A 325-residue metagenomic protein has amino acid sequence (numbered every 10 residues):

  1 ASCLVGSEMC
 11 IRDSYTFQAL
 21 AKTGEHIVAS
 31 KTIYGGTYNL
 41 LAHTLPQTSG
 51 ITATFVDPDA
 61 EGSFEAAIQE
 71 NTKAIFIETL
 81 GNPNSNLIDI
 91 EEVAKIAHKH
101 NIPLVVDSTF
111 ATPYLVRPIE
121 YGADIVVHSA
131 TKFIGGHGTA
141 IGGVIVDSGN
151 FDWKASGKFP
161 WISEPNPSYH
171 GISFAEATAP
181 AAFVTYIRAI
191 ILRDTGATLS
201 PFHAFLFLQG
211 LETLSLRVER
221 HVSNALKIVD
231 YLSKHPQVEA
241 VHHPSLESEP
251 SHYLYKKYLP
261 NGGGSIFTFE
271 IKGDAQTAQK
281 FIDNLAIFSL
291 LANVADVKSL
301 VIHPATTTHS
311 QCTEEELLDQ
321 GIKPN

Functional and structural regions predicted by a protein language model:
A1-G6, I11: Single conserved hydrophobic/aromatic residue that forms the stacking wall/gate of nucleotide- or nucleobase-binding
M9, N39-E92: PLP-dependent aminotransferase-class I/II
R12, I27, I75-E78, V93 (+5 more regions): Buried hydrophobic positions in well-ordered alpha/beta secondary-structure cores of metabolic enzymes
A19-T37, D57: Conserved PLP-anchoring active-site segment centered on the Schiff-base-forming lysine
T23-G24, G35, A42-H43, E70 (+4 more regions): PLP-dependent enzyme catalytic core of the Aspartate aminotransferase-like
V28, T54, V105, V126-H128 (+1 more regions): Structural detector of well-ordered beta-strand residues that form the stable sheet scaffold of enzyme domains
Q69, A74, L87-I125: Catalytic PLP-binding core of fold-type I/II PLP enzymes
I125-H128, I134-I266, E270-V297: Active-site C-terminal subdomain of aminotransferase-like
